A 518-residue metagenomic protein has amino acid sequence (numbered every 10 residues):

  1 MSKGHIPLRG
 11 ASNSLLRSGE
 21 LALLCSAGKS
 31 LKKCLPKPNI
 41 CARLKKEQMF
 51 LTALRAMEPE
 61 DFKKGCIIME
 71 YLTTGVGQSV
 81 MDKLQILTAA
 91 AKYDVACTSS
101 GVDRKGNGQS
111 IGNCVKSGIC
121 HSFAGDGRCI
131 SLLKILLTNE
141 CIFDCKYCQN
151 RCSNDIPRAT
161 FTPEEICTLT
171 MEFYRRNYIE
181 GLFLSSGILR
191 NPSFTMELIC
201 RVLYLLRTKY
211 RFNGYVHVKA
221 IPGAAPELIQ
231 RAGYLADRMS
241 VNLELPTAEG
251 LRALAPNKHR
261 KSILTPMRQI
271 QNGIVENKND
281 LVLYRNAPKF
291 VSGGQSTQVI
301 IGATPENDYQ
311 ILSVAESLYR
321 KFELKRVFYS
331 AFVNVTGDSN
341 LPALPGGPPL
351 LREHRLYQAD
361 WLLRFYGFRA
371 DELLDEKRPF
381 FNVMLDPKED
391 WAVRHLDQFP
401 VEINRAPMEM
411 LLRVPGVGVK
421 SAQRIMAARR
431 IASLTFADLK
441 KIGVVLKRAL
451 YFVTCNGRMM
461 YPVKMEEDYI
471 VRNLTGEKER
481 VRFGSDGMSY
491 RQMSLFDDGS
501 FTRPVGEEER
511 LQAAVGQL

Functional and structural regions predicted by a protein language model:
I6, A27, I40-A42: Short hydrophobic alpha-helical segments enriched in small aliphatic residues
I6-P7, G19-L23: Intrinsic disorder/low-complexity segments
G10, C34-N39, R43, Q48-E140 (+3 more regions): Flexible, acidic/Gly-rich N-terminal and inter-domain linker regions that tether and position cofactor-handling modules
P59-F143, Y147-T297, A303-T304, T336 (+1 more regions): Conserved Radical SAM active-site core
A248-S262, R268, N272, Y319-R326 (+2 more regions): Radical SAM enzyme [4Fe-4S]-AdoMet core and its adjacent flexible, acidic and glycine-rich loops/tails across
V291, Y309-R320, R352, K447: Long C-terminal interaction/binding lobes of large macromolecular proteins
P342-M410, Y451-E477: Long, highly charged, low-complexity intrinsically disordered interaction regions that mediate electrostatic DNA/RNA
